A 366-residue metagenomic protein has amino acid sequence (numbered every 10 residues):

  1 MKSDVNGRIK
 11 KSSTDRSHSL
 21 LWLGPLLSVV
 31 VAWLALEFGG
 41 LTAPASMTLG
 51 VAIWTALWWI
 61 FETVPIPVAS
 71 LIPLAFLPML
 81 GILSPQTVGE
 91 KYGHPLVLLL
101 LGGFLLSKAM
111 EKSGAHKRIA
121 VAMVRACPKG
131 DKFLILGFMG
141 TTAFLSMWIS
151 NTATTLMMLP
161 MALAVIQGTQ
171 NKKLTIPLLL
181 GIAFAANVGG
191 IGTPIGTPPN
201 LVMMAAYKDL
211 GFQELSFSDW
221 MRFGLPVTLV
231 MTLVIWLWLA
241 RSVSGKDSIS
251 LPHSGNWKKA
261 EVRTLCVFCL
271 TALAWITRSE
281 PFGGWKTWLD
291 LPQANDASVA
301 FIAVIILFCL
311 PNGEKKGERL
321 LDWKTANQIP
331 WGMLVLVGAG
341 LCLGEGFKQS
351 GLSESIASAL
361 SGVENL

Functional and structural regions predicted by a protein language model:
M1-L99, D219-S358: Hydrophobic transmembrane alpha-helices of multi-pass small-molecule transporters
P44, T63, Y92, M110 (+8 more regions): Alpha-helix capping and helix-loop boundary segments enriched in small/acidic/polar residues
T48, G114, A153, M157 (+5 more regions): Charged, alpha-helix-enriched surfaces in structured cytosolic catalytic cores of large nucleotide-utilizing machines
L49, L98, M157, M161 (+2 more regions): Short acidic-hydrophobic sequence patches enriched in Asp/Glu that either
W54, P67-K172, N327, G332-L366: Membrane-embedded alpha-helical segments and adjacent helix-loop junctions characteristic of multi-pass solute
A56-P65, T141-S150, A183-I195, F308: Transmembrane alpha-helix interface/packing and boundary motifs in multi-pass membrane proteins, characterized by
I135, M139-G140, I176-L180, I302: Transmembrane alpha-helical segments of multi-pass small-molecule transport proteins
A164, G168-L265: Membrane-core helix-loop-helix motifs of multi-pass transport proteins
